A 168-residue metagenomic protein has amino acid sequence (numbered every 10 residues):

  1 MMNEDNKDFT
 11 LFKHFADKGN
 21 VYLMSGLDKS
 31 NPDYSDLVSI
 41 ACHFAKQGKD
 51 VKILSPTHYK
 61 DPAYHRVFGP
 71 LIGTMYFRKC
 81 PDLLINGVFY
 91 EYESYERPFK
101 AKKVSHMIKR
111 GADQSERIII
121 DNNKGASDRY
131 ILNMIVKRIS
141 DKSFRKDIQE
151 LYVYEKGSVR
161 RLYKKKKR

Functional and structural regions predicted by a protein language model:
M1-F68, T74-F77, Y95-R168: Metal-dependent nuclease catalytic core centered on acidic motifs
L83-S94: Conserved catalytic cores of phosphodiester-cleaving nucleases, focusing on short active-site segments
